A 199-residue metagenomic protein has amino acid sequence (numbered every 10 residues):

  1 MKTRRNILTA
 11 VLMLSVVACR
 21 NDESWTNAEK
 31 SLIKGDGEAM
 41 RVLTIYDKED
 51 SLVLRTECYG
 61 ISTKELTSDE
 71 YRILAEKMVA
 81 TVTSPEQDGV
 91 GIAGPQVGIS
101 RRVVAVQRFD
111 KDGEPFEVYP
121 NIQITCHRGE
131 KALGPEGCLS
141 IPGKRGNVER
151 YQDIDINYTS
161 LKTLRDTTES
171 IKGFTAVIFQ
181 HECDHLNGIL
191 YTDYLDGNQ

Functional and structural regions predicted by a protein language model:
K2, C19-Q199: Positively charged
I7-L8: N-terminal export leaders
V11-A18: Hydrophobic h-region of N-terminal signal peptides that target proteins for export in Gram-negative bacteria
